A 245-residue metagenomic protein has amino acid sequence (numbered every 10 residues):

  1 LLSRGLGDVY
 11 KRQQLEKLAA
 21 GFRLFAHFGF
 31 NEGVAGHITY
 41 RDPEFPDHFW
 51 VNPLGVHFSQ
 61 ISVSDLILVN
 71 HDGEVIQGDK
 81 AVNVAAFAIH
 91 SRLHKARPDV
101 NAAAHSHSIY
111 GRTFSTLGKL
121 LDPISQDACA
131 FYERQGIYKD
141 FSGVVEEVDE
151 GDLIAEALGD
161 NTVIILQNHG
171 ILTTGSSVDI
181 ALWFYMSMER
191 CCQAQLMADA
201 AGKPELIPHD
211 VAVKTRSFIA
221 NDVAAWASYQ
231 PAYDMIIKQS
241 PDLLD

Functional and structural regions predicted by a protein language model:
L1-Y10: Single conserved hydrophobic/aromatic residue that forms the stacking wall/gate of nucleotide- or nucleobase-binding
R12-D72: N-terminal low-complexity or amphipathic/hydrophobic leaders
G21-N31, A96, A157, N161 (+3 more regions): Change "in soluble alpha/beta enzymes" to "in soluble alpha/beta proteins
Y40, H105-I109, H169: Histidine-centered divalent metal-coordination motifs
N70-R112, V148-D160: Short HxH-centered metal-ligating active-site micro-motif
I109-E146, E150: Class I SAM-dependent methyltransferase SAM-binding "motif I" and its flanking Rossmann-like core
E133-E189: A contiguous pocket-lining binding segment that forms or flanks enzyme active sites
I165, A194-D245: Domain-length cofactor-binding catalytic modules of enzymes
